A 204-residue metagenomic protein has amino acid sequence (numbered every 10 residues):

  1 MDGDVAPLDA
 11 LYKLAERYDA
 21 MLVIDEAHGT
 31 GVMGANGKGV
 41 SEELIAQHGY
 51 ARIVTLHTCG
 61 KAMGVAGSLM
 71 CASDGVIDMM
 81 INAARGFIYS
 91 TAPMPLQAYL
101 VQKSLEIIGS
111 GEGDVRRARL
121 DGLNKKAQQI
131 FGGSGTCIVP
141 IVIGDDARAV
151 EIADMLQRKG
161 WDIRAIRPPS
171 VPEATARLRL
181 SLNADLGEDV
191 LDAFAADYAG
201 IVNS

Functional and structural regions predicted by a protein language model:
M1-A10, A20-E43: Conserved PLP phosphate-binding loop immediately N-terminal to the Schiff-base lysine helix in PLP-dependent enzymes
M1-Y18, A147-V150, D189: Active-site core of PLP-dependent enzymes with the aminotransferase class I/II
N36, E42-M79: Active-site PLP attachment segment
L56, A66-G67, A84-P93: A short glycine-threonine-serine/GTX helix/turn-capping micro-motif
A92-E112, R119, Q128: Structural motif of enzymes handling amino- and sulfur-group chemistry
R116-G160, S170, L182-A184: Conserved PLP-binding catalytic core of the aspartate aminotransferase-like
R158-K159, S170-S204: PLP-dependent enzyme catalytic core of the Aspartate aminotransferase-like
I163-I166: Membrane-embedded alpha-helical bundles of multi-pass transporters/translocases, especially carrier/permease families
